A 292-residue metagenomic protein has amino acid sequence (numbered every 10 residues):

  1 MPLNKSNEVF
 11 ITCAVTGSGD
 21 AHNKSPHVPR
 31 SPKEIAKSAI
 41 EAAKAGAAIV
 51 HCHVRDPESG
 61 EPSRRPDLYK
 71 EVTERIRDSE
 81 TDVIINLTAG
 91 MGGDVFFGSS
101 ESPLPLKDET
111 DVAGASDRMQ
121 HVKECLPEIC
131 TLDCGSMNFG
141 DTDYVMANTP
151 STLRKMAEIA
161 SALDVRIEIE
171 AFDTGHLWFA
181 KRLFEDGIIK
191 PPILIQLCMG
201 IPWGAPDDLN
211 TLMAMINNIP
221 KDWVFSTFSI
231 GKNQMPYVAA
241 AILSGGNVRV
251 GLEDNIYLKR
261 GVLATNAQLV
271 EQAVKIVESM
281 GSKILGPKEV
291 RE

Functional and structural regions predicted by a protein language model:
P2-H27, G92-G93, F97-S102, T131-F139: N-terminal small/glycine-rich loop or linker at the start of catalytic domains across soluble metabolic enzymes
C13, E61-A89, L153-A162, A214-D222 (+1 more regions): Alpha-helix-loop-beta-strand connector modules within alpha/beta enzyme cores
C13, P32-K37, A47-S59, I84-A89: Histidine-centered catalytic micro-motifs
N23, A48-V72, D141, C198-M199 (+1 more regions): Glycine-rich, proline-tolerant flexible connector loops at the mouths of alpha/beta enzymes
P32, Y69-M146: Active-site beta->alpha loop and helix N-cap motifs at the rims of alpha/beta catalytic domains
I35, A42, H53, C130 (+3 more regions): Conserved, mostly hydrophobic/aromatic
I129-E253, L263-A264, Q268: Catalytic alpha/beta core domains of metabolic enzymes, predominantly
K275-E292: Mid-to-C-terminal alpha-helical segments outside catalytic/metal-binding sites
